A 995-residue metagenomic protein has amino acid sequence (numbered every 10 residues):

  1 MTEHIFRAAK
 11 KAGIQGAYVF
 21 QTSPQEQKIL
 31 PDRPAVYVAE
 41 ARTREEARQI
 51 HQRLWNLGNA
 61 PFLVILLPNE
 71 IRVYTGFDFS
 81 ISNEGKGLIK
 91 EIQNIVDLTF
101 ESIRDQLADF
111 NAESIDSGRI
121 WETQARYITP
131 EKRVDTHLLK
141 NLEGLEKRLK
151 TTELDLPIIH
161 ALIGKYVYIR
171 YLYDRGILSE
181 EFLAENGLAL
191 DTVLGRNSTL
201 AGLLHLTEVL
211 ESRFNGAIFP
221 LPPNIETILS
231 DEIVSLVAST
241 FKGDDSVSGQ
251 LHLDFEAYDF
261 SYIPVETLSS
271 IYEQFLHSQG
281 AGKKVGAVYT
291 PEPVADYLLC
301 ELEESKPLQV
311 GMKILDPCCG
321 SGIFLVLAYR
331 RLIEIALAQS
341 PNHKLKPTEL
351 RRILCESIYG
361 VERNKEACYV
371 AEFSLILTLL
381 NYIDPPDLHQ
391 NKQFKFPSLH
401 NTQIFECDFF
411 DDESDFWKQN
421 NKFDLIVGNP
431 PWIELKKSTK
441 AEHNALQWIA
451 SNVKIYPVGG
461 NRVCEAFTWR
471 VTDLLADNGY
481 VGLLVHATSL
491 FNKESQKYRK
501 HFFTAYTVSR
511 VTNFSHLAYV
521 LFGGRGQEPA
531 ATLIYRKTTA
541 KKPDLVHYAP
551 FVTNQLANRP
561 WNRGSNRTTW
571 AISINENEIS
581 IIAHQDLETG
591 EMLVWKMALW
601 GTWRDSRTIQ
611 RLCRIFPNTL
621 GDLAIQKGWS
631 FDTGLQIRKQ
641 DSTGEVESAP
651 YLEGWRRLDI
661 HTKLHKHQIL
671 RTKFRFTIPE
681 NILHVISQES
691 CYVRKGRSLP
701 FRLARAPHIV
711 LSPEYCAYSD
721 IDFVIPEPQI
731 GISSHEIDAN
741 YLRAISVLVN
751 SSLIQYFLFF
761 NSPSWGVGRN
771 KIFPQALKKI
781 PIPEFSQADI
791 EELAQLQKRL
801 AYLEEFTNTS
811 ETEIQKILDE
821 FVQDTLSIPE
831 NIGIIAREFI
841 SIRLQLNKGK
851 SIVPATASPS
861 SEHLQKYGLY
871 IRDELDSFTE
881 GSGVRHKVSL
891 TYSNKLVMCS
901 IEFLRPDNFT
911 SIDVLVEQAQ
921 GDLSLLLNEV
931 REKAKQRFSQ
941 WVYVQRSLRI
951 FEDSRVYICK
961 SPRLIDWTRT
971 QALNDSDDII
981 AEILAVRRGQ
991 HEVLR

Functional and structural regions predicted by a protein language model:
M1-I95: Nucleic acid-processing catalytic cores of prokaryotic defense/repair systems
L54-T136, F551-N575: Mixed-charge intrinsically disordered linker/loop segments at interdomain junctions
S80, R119, P293, V326 (+8 more regions): Signature of N6-adenine DNA methyltransferases within the class I
D97-Y329, S357, V361-A367, C407-S414 (+6 more regions): Preference for the N-terminal adenyl/adenosyl cofactor-binding alpha/beta module
K165, D586-I737: Polyanion-binding catalytic cores of nucleic-acid enzymes and NTP/SAM-utilizing transferases
N513, I709-I725, V747, I754-V767 (+4 more regions): Short, ligand-facing micro-motifs at secondary-structure edges
E591-L658, E784-R995: Non-catalytic DNA-recognition/assembly elements of restriction-modification systems
E727-K779, S786-E791, R799-Y802, P962-R995: Basic, amphipathic alpha-helical recognition segments used for DNA target recognition
